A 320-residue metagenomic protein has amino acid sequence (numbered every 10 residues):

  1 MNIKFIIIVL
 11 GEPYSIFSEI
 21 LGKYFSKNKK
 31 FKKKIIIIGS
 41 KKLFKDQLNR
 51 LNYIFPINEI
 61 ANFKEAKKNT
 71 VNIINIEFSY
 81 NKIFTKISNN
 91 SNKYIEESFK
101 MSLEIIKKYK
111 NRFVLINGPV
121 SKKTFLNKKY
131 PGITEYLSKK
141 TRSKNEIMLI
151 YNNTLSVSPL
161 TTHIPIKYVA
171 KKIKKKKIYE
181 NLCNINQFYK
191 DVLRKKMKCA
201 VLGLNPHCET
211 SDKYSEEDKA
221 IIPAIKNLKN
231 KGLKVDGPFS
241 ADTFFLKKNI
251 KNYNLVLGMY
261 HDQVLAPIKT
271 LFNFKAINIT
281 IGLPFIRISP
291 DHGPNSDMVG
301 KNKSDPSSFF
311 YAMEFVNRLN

Functional and structural regions predicted by a protein language model:
M1-N320: Anion-binding alpha/beta catalytic cores of soluble intermediary-metabolism enzymes, centered on
